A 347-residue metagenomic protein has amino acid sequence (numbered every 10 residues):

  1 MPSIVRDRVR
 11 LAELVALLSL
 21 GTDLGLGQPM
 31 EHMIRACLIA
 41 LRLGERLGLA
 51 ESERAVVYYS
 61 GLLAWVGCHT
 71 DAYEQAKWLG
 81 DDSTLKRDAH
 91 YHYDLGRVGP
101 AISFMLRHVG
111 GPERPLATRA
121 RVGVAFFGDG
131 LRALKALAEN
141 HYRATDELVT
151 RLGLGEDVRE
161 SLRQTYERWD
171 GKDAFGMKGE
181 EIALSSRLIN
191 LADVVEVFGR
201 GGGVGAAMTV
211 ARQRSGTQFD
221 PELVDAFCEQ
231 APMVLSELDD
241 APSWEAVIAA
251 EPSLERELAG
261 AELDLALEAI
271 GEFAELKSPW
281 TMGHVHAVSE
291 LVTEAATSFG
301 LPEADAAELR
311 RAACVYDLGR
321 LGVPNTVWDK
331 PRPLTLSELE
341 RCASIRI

Functional and structural regions predicted by a protein language model:
P2-I347: Metal-dependent catalytic cores of enzymes that make or break cyclic nucleotides and related phosphoester linkages
